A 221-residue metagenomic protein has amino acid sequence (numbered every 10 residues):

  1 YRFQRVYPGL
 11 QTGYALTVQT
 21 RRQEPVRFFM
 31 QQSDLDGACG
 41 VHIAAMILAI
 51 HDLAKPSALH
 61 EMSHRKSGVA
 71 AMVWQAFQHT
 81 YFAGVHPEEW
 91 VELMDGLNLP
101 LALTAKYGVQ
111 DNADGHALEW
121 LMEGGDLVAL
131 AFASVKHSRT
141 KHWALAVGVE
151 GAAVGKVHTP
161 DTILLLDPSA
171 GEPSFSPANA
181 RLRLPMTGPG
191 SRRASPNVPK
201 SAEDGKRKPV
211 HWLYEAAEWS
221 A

Functional and structural regions predicted by a protein language model:
Y1-R27: Non-catalytic, low-structured ubiquitin/UBL-interacting segments
T17, T104, T162-L164: Ser/Thr- (and often Asn-) enriched beta-sheet segments in non-cytosolic proteins
E24-G108: Cysteine-nucleophile protease catalytic domains, especially the papain-like/related folds used in DUB/UBL proteases
I47, H51, N98-L101, M122 (+2 more regions): Short, well-ordered alpha-helical segments in soluble proteins
G108-L166: Active-site-adjacent substructure of cysteine-protease-like catalytic cores
V149-A221: Noncatalytic regulatory segments and standalone regulatory/sensor domains
